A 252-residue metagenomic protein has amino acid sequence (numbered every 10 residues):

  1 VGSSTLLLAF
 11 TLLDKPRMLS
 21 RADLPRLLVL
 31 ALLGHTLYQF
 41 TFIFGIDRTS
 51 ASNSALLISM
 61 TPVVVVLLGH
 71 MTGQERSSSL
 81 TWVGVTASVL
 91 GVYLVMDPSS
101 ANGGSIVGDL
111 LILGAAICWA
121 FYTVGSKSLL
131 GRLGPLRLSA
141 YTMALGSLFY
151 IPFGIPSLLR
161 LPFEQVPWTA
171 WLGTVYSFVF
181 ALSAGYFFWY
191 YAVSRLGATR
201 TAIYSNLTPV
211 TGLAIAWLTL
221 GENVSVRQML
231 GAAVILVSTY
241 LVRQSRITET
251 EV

Functional and structural regions predicted by a protein language model:
V1, Q39, S54-M60, T123-L148 (+1 more regions): Helix-helix packing/entry segments at the starts of transmembrane helices
V1-G2, I43-T61, S105-C118, T169-V179: Structural signature of hydrophobic alpha-helical transmembrane segments
V1-L37, V64-L68, C118-G125, S139-L159 (+2 more regions): Transmembrane alpha-helices of multi-pass small-molecule transport proteins
S3-L19, F40, A87-G103, L145-W171 (+2 more regions): Membrane-interface helix-cap regions at the ends of transmembrane helices in multi-pass membrane proteins
L6, L28, M60, L68 (+6 more regions): Hydrophobic transmembrane alpha-helices of multi-pass small-molecule transport proteins
L8-N53, L57-I58, L94, F178-L196: Specific transmembrane alpha-helical segments of multi-pass solute transporters/efflux pumps, especially DMT/EamA
A22-L30, S77-V89, G108-D109, L133-M143: Cytoplasmic-side transmembrane-helix entry/capping segments in multi-pass membrane proteins
A101-S128, L136, F149, T250-V252: Glycine-/small-residue-enriched transmembrane alpha-helix faces in small-molecule transporters and effluxers
